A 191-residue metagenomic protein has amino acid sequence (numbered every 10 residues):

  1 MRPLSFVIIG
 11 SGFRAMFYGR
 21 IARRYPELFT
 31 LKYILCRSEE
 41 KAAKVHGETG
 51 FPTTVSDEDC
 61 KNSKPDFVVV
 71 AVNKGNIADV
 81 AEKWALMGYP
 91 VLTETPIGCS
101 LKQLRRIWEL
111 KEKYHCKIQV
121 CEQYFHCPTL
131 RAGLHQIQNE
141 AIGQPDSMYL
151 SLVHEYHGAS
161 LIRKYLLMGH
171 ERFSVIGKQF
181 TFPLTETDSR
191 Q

Functional and structural regions predicted by a protein language model:
M1-T49: N-terminal Rossmann-like dinucleotide-binding module
S5-I9, L35, V45-T49, F67-V69 (+5 more regions): Peripheral/terminal regions associated with large enzymatic or DNA-binding modules
L31, P65-V68, I142-P145, H170: Local beta-strand N-terminus motif with an aromatic residue
K32-C36, V68-V70, M148-L150: Short, hydrophobic beta-strand segments that form beta-sheet elements in well-ordered domains
K44, T49-L110: Beta-loop-alpha module in the N-terminal Rossmann-like domain of NAD(P)-dependent dehydrogenases, especially those
V55-S56, T93, V120-E122, I176-G177: Short loop/edge segments at beta-strand edges and connector loops that shape dinucleotide/nucleotide cofactor-binding
G75, G98-L161: A contiguous active-site-proximal alpha/beta segment in oxidoreductase catalytic domains
Q144-Q191: Rossmann-like dinucleotide-binding domain that binds NAD(P)(H)
